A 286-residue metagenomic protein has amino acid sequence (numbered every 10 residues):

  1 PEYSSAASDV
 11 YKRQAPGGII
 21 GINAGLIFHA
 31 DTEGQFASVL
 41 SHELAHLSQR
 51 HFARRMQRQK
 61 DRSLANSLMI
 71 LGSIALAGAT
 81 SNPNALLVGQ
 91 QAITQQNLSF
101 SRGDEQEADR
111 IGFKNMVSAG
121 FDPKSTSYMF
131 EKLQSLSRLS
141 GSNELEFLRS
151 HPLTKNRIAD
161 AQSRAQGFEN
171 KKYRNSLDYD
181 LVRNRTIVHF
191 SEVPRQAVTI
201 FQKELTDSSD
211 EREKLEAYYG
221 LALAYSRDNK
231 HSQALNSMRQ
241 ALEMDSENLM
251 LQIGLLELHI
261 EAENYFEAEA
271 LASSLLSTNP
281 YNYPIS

Functional and structural regions predicted by a protein language model:
P1-A7, Y11: Single conserved hydrophobic/aromatic residue that forms the stacking wall/gate of nucleotide- or nucleobase-binding
K12-R13, L47, I74-S81, S135-S142: Secretory-pathway/luminal and periplasmic proteins that interact with or process carbohydrate-rich
G21-I22, Q35-E43, L47, L87 (+1 more regions): Short alpha-helical catalytic segment bearing the HExxH-like zincin motif of zinc-dependent metalloproteases
A24-S38, G103: Short pre-active-site segment immediately N-terminal to the catalytic Zn-binding motif
L44-D61: Catalytic Zn2+-binding segment of zinc metalloproteases
M56-A65, P83-A85, G120-F130: Acidic/histidine metal-binding catalytic segments
L64-T80, N84-Q96: Membrane-active amphipathic alpha-helices enriched in small hydrophobic residues
T94-N97, S101-N282: Extracytoplasmic and endomembrane cell-envelope/extracellular-matrix remodeling and assembly machinery
